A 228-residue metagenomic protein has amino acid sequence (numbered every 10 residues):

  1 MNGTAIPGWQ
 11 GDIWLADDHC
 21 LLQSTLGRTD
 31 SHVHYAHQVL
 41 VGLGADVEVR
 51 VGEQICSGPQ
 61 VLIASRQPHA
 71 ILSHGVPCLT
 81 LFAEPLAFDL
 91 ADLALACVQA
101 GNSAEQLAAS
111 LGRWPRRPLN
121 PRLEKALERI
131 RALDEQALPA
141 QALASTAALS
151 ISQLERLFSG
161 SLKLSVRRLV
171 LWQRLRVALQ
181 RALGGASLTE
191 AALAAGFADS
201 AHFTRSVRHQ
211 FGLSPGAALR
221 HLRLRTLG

Functional and structural regions predicted by a protein language model:
G3-D92: N-terminal regulatory/effector-sensing and dimerization cores that precede helix-turn-helix DNA-binding domains
L21-T25, A108-P115, E155-L162: Short, Lys/Arg-enriched N-terminal segment that forms or immediately precedes the first helix of a structured domain
H74, L79-L81, L86-A137: Amphipathic alpha-helical segments enriched in hydrophobic/aromatic residues interleaved with Lys/Arg
L119-R168, A186-A195: DNA-binding recognition helix and immediately preceding turn/loop of helix-turn-helix/winged-helix domains
Q153, H202, A217: Residues in the helix-turn-helix
L157, S161-L164, R181, S206 (+1 more regions): Residue cluster at the C-terminal edge of the helix-turn-helix DNA-binding motif
S161-A198, R220-G228: Terminal helix-turn-helix DNA-binding modules in bacterial transcription factors
R205-G228: …primarily DNA-binding HTH/wHTH and HhH modules…
